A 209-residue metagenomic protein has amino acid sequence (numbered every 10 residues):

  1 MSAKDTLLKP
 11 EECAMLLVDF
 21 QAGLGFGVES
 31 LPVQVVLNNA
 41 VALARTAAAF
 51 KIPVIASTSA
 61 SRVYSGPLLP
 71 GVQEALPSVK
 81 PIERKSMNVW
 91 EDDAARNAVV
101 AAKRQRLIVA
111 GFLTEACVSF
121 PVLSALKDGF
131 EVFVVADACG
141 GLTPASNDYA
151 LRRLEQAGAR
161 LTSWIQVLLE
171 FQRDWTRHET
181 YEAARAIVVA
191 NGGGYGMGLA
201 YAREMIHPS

Functional and structural regions predicted by a protein language model:
M1-S86, A101, E131, D148-E155 (+2 more regions): Active-site acidic carboxylates
V41, D93, E115-S119: Glycine-rich phosphate-binding loop at the start of an alpha helix
S59-A60, S86, D137-G140, Q166-V167: Short, ordered loop/turn segments at secondary-structure junctions
S61-S65, M87-V89, T114-V118, T143: Acidic, metal-coordinating catalytic cores used for nucleic-acid/nucleotide bond scission and strand-transfer chemistry
L68, A94, F120-S124: A short acidic, amphipathic alpha-helical/loop segment
R84-A98: Short phosphate-binding loop-to-helix
V99-Q105: Glycine-rich phosphate-binding loop signature in dinucleotide/nucleotide-binding domains
R106-W164: A contiguous pocket-lining binding segment that forms or flanks enzyme active sites
